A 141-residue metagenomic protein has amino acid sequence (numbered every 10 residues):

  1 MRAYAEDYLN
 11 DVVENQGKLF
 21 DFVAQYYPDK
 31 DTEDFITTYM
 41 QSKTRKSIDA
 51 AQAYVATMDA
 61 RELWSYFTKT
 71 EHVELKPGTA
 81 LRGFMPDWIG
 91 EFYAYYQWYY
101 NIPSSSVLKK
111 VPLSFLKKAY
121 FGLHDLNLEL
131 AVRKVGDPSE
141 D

Functional and structural regions predicted by a protein language model:
M1-N101, K110-F115, G122-L126, L130-P138: C-terminal alpha-helical interaction appendages
